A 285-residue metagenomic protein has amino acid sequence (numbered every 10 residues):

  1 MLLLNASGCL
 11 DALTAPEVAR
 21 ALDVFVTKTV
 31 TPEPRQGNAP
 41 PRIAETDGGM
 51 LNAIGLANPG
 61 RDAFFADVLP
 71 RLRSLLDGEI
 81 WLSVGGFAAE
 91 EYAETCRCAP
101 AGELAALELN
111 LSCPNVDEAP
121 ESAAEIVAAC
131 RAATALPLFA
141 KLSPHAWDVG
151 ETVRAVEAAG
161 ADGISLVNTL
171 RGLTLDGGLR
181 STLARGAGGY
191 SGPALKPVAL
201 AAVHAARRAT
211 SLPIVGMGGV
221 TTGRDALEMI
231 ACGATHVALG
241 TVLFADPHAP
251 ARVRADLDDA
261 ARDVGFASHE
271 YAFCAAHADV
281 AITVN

Functional and structural regions predicted by a protein language model:
M1-I80, G86: N-terminal capping/small domains of soluble enzymes
M1-L4, L75-L82, A133-P144, R207-M217: Short beta-strand/loop segments at the ligand-binding rim of alpha/beta enzyme cores
N5, F25, F64, L82 (+5 more regions): Conserved, mostly hydrophobic/aromatic
G8-C9, S83-F87, L142-D148, V167 (+2 more regions): Glycine-rich beta-to-alpha transition loops that act as phosphate-gripper elements at the mouths of alpha/beta enzyme
T14-A19, E90-A101, A146-A159, H204-T210 (+1 more regions): Catalytic cores of alpha/beta
K28-P32, A106-C113, G163-L173, G219-V220 (+1 more regions): Glycine-rich phosphate-binding active-site loops on the catalytic face of alpha/beta enzymes
M50-L51, N58, L111-E121, T152-L212: Glycine/Thr-rich beta-alpha phosphate-binding loop at enzyme active sites
Y190-T210, T221-N285: Alpha/beta catalytic cores of nucleotide-metabolism and tRNA/nucleoside-modifying enzymes
